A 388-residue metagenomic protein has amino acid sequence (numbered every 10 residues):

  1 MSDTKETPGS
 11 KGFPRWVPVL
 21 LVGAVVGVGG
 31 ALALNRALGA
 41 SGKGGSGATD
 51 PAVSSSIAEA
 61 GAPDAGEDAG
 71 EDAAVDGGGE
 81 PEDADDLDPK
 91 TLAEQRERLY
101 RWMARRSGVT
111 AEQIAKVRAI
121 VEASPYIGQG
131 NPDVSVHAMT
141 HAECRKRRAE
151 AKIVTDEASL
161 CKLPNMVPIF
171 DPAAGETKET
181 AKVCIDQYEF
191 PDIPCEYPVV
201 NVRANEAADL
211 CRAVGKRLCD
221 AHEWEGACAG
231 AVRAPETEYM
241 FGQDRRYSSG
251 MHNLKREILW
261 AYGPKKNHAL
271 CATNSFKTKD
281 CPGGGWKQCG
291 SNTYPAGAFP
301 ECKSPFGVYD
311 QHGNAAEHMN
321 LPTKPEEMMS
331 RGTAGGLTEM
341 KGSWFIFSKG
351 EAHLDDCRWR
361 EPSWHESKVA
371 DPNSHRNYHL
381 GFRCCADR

Functional and structural regions predicted by a protein language model:
D3-G12, G30-D83: Ser/Thr-rich, Pro/Gly/Ala-heavy low-complexity intrinsically disordered linkers and tails of secreted extracellular
G9-V22: Membrane interfacial helix-start segments of signal peptides and signal-anchor transmembrane helices
V19-A31: Hydrophobic membrane-insertion alpha-helices, especially the h-region of bacterial N-terminal signal peptides
A74-E122: Intrinsically disordered, low-structural-confidence terminal and linker regions
D85-Y100, P198-N205, R212-C219, C228 (+2 more regions): Disulfide-stabilized, aromatic/cysteine-rich ligand-recognition loop
M103, G108-H222, G313: A short glycine-rich, aromatic-capped structural motif
E189-P191, L321-T323, R388: Acidic glycine-/aspartate-rich tracts in secreted/extracellular proteins
R217-E351, D355-D356: Functional-site microenvironments in short loops/helix caps that host divalent-cation chemistry
